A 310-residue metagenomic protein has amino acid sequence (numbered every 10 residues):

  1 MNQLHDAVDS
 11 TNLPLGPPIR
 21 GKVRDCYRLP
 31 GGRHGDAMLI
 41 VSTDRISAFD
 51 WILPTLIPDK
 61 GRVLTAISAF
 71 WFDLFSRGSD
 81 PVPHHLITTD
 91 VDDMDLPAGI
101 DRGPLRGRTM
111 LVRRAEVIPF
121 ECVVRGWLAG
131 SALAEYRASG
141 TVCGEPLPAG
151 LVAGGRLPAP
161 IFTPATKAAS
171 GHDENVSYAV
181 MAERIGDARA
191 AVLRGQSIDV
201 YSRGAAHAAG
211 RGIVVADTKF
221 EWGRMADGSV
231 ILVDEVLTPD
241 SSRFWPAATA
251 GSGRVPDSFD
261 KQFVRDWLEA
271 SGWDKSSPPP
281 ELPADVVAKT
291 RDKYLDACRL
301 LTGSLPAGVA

Functional and structural regions predicted by a protein language model:
N2-A165, K275-E281, D285-A310: Active-site loop/lid in soluble adenylation, ligation, and acyl-transfer enzymes
G35-A37, V117-P119, G212-V215, D227-V230: Coil-to-beta-strand transition motifs
A48-W51, E174-I185, G272-P278: A short small-residue
R113-A115, G210-T218, G223-M225, R291: Short, active-site-adjacent segments that bind or coordinate small-molecule cofactors and metal centers
V124, V215-V236: Conserved metal-phosphate-binding beta-hairpin within the catalytic cores of diverse ATP-dependent phosphoryl-transfer
G155-D187: A short mid-domain helix/strand-loop element embedded in enzyme catalytic domains that forms or borders the active-site
I185-A216: A long amphipathic alpha-helix within ATP-dependent nucleotide-binding catalytic cores
V236-A297: C-terminal helix-cap and adjacent tail motif
